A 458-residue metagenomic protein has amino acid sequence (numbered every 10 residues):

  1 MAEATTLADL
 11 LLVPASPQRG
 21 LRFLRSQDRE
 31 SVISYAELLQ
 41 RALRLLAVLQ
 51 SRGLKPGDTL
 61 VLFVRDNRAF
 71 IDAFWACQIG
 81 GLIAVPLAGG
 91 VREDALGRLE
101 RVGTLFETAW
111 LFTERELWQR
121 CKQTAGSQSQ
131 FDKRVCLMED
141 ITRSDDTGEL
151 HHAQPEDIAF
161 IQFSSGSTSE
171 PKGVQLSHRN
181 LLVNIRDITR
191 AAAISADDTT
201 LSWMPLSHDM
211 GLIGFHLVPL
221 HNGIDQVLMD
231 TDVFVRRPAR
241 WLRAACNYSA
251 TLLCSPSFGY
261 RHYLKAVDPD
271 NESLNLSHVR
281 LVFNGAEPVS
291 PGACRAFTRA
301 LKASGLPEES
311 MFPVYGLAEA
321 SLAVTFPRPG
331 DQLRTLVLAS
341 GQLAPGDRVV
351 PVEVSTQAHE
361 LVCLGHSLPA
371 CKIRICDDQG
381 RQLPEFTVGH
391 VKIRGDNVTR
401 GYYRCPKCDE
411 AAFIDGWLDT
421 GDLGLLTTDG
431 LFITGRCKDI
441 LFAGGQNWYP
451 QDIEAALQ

Functional and structural regions predicted by a protein language model:
D9-I33, A159-I161, T168, G316 (+1 more regions): AMP-dependent adenylate-forming
R19, C136, S144-F163, S169-E170 (+4 more regions): Conserved pre-ATP/AMP-binding loop-to-beta segment of ANL
L21-D72, R92-E100, L150-H152, G173-L182: Conserved AMP-binding/adenylate-forming core of the ANL superfamily
L111, C246, L253, G395-G401 (+2 more regions): AMP-binding/adenylate-forming catalytic core of the ANL superfamily
L182-T199, D209-T251, A266-N271: Conserved AMP-binding/adenylation subdomain of ANL enzymes
A250-C254, A266-A358, K372, Q379-R381: Gly/Ser/Thr-rich phosphate-binding loop
G341-L361, R381, N397-G421, C437-K438 (+1 more regions): Conserved ANL (AMP-binding/adenylate-forming) active-site segment centered on the GW(Y/F)…HTG consensus within
R348-K392, L426-T428: Conserved beta-loop-beta connector loops within the AMP-binding
